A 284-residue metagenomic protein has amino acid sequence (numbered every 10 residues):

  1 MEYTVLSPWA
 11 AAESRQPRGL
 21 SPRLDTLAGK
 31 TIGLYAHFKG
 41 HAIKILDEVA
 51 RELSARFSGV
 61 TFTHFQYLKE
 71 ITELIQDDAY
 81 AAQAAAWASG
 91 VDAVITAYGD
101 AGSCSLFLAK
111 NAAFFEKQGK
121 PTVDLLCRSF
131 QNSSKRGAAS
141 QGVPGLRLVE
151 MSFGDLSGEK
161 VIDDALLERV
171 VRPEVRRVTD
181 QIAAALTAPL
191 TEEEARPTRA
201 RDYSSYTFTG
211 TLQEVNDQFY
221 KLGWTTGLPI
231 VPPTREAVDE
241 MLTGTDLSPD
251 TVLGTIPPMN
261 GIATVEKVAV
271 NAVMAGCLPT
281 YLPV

Functional and structural regions predicted by a protein language model:
M1-A28: Short N-terminal or domain-adjacent regulatory/targeting segments
K30-V60: Glycine-rich phosphate/diphosphate-binding loop of Rossmann-like nucleotide-binding domains
S54-I71, G145-F153: Short beta-strand elements in bilobed, periplasmic/extracellular small-molecule ligand-binding domains
D78-D92, N111-F114: Short, well-structured alpha-helical segments in soluble
A88-V94, P121-T122, P279-V284: A generic, well-ordered mixed alpha/beta core segment in the N-terminal half of proteins
C104-E116: Short Gly/Thr/Asp-enriched flexible loops that form oxyanion-binding sites at enzyme active sites
Q131-P144: Active-site-proximal loop->helix
E168-E214, K221-V231, R235-V284: Alpha/propeptide regions of enzymes that mature by internal proteolysis
